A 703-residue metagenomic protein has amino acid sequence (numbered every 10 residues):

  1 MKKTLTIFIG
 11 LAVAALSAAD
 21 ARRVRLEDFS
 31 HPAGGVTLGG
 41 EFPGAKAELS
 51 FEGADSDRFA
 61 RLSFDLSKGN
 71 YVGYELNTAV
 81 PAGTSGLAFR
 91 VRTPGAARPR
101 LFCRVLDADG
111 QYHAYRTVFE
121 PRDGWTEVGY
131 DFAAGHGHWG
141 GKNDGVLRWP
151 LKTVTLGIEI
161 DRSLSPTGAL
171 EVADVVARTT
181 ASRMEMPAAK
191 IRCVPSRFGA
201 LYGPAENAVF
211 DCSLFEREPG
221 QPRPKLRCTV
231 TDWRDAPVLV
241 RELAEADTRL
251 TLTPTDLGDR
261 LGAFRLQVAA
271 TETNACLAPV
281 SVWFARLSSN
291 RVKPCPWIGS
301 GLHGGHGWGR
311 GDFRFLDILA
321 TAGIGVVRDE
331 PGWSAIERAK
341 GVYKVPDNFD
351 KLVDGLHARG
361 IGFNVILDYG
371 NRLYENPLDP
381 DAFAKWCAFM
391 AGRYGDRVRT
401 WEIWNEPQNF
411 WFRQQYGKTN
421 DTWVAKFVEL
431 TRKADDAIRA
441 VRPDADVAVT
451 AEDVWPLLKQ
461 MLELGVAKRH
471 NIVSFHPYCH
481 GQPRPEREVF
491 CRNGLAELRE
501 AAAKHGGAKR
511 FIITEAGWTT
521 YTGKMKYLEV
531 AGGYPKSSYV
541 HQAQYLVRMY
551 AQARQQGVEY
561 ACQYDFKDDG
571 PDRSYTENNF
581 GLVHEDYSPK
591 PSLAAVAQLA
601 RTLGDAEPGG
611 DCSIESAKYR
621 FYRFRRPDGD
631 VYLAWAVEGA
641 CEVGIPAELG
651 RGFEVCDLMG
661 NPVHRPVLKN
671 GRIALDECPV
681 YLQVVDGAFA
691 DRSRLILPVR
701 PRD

Functional and structural regions predicted by a protein language model:
A47-N70: Short carbohydrate-recognition loop motifs
F64-D144, S165-E171, A181: Extracellular ligand-binding interfaces
P166, G309, A339-K340, D347 (+3 more regions): Active-site cleft segment of glycoside hydrolase catalytic domains centered on the general acid/base Glu
W283-F389, E402, Q408, Q414: N-terminal substrate-binding region of glycoside hydrolase catalytic domains
G301-H303, L430-L458, H505-T522, V558-G570: Aromatic-lined carbohydrate-recognition surfaces of secreted/lumenal glycan-active proteins
W518-V596, D611-S616, P627: Aromatic/acidic polysaccharide-binding cleft in carbohydrate-active enzymes
I614-R651, L658: Carbohydrate-binding surface patches
H664-R702: C-terminal beta-strand-rich structural cap/linker in extracellular carbohydrate-active enzymes
